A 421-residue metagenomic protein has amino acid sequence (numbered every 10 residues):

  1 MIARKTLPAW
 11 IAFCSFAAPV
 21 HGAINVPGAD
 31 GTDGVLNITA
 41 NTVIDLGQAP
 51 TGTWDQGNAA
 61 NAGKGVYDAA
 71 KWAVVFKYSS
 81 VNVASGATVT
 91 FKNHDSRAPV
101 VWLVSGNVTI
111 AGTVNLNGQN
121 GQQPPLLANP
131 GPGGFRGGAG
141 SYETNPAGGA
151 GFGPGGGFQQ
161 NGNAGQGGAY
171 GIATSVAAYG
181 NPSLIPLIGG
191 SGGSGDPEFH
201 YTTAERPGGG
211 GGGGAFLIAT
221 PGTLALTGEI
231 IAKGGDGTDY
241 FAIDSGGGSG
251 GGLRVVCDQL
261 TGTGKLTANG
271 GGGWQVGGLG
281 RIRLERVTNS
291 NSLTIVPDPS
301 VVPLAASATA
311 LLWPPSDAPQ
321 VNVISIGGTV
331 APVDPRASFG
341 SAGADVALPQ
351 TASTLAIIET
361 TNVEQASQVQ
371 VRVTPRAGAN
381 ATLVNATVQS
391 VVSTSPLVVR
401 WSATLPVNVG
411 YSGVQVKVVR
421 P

Functional and structural regions predicted by a protein language model:
M1-G22: Sec-dependent, cleavable N-terminal signal peptides
P19-D45, A49-T51, G278-P421: Extracellular/surface-exposed low-complexity segments
A23-D68, D95-P99, S105-R254, D258 (+2 more regions): Glycine-centric low-complexity/flexibility signal
V74-F76: N-terminal low-complexity or amphipathic/hydrophobic leaders
V81: Metallocofactor- and cofactor-centric catalytic cores in central/energy metabolism, strongly enriched
A84-T88: Long, hydrophobic/aromatic-enriched structural stretches that serve as scaffold segments
T90-H94: Structural recognition of beta-strand segments within beta-rich domains
W102, L253, V373-A377: Residue-level signal for short segments within beta-strands and strand-turn junctions of well-structured beta-sheet
